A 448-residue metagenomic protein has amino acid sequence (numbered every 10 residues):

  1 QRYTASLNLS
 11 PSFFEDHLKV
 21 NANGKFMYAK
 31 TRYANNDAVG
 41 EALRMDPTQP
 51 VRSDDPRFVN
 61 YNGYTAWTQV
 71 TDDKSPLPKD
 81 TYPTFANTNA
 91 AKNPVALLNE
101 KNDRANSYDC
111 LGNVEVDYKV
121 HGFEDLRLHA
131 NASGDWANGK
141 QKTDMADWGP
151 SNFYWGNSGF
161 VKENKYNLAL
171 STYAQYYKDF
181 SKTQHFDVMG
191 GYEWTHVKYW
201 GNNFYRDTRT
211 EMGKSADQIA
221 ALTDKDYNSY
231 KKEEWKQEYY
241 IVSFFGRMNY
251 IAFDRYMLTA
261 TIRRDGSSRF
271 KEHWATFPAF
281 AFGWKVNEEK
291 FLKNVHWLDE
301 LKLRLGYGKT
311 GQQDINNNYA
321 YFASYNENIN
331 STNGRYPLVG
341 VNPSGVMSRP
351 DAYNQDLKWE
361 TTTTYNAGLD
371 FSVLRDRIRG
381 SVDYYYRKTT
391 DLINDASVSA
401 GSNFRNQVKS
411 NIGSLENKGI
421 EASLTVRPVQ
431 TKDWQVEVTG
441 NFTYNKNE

Functional and structural regions predicted by a protein language model:
N8-H17, N23-Y28, N36-D37, V59-T143 (+1 more regions): Extracellular/periplasmic, surface-exposed regions of secreted and cell-surface proteins
T31-V51, D433: Low-complexity intrinsically disordered tracts that form flexible linkers/tails across taxa
M45-P47, P56, K182: Proline-centered flexible-loop/turn and helix-kink motifs
P50-N62: Charged, amphipathic alpha-helical segments characteristic of ABC-type P-loop ATPases involved in chromosome
P150-Y154: Flexible, solvent-exposed loop segments that connect beta-strands
